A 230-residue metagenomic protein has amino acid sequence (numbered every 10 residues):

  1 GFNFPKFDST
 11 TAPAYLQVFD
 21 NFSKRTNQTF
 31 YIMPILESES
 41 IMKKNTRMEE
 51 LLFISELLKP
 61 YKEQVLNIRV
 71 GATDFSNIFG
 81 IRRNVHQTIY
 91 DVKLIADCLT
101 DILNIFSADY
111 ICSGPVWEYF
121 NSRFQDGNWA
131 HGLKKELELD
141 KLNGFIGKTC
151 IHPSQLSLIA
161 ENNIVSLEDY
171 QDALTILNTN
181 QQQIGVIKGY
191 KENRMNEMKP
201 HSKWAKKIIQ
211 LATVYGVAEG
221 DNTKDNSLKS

Functional and structural regions predicted by a protein language model:
G1-S230: Expand to "…catalyze enediolate/carbanion chemistry for C-C bond making/breaking, isomerization, decarboxylation
